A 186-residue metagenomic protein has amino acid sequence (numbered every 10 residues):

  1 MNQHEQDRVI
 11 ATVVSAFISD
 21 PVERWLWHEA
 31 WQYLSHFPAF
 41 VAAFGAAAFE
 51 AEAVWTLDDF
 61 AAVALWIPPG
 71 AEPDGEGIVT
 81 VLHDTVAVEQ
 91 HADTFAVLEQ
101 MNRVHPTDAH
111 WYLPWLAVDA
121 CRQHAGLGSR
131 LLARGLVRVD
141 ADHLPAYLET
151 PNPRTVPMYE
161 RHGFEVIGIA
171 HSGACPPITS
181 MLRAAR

Functional and structural regions predicted by a protein language model:
M1-A11, S15, S19: A short beta-loop-alpha structural element at the N-terminal edge of CoA-dependent acyl/N-acetyltransferase catalytic
A30-A53: Active-site rim helix/loop that mediates acceptor-substrate recognition in acyltransferases
A46-W66: Conserved beta-hairpin
V63-Q123, S172-G173: Conserved acyl-donor/pantetheine-binding loop and adjacent beta-alpha core of acyl/acetyltransferases and related
A109-W111, R138-P151: Conserved GNAT acetyl-CoA-binding A-motif
P114-Q123, Y147-V156, G173-A174, A184-A185: Conserved beta-strand-loop-alpha-helix junction that forms the acyl-donor binding cleft
V118, H124-V137, R161: Conserved acetyl-CoA-binding loop-helix of GNAT-fold acetyltransferases
Y147, E165-S180: Conserved catalytic-core motifs of GNAT/GCN5-like acyltransferases
